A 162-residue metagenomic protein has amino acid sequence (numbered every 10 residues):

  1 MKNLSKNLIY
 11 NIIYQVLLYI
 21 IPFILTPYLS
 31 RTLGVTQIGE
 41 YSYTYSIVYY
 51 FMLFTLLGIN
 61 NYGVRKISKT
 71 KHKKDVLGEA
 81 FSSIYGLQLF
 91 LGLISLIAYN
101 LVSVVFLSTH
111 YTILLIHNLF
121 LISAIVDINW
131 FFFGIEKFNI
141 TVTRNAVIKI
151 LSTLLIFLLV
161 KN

Functional and structural regions predicted by a protein language model:
M1-I24, Y85, L89, L114 (+2 more regions): Hydrophobic faces of transmembrane alpha-helices in multi-pass small-molecule transporters and flippases across diverse
M1-S5, I24-T26, I38-T44, L77 (+3 more regions): Short amphipathic alpha-helical segments, especially helix-boundary/capping motifs
K2, L33-Q37, F51-G86, F133-N139: Transmembrane-helix boundary and interhelical linker motifs in polytopic inner-membrane proteins
N3-N60, N100, T153: Signature of the first transmembrane helix
L4, L8, L56, A80 (+2 more regions): A general secondary-structure boundary signal
Q88-N162: Hydrophobic transmembrane helix module of multi-pass membrane transport proteins
